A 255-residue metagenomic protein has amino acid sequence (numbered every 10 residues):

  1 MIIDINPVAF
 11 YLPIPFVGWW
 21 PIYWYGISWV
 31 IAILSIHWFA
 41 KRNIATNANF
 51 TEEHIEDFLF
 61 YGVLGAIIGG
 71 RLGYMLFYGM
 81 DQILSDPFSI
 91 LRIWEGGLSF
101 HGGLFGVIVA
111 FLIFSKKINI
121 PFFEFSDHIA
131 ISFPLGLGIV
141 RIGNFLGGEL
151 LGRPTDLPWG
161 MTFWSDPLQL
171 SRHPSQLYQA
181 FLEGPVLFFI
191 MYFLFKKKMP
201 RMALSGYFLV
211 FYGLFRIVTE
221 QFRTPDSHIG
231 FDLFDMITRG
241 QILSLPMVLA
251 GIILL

Functional and structural regions predicted by a protein language model:
M1-L255: A feature for loop-to-transmembrane-helix boundaries and adjacent hydrophobic helices in multi-pass integral membrane
